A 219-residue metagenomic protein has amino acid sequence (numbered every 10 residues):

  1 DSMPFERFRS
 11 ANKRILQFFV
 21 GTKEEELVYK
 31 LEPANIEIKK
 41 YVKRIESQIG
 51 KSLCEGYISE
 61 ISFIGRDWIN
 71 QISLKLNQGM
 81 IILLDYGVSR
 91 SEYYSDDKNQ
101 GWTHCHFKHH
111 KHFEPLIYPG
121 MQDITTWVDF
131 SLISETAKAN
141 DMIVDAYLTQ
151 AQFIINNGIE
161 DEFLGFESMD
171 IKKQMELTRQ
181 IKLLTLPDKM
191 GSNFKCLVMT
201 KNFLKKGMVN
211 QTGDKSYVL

Functional and structural regions predicted by a protein language model:
D1-K43, D96-H106: A mobile, often basic/glycine-rich helix-loop segment that functions as the active-site lid/recognition loop
Y41-L219: Long, Lys/Arg- and hydrophobic-enriched amphipathic alpha-helices
